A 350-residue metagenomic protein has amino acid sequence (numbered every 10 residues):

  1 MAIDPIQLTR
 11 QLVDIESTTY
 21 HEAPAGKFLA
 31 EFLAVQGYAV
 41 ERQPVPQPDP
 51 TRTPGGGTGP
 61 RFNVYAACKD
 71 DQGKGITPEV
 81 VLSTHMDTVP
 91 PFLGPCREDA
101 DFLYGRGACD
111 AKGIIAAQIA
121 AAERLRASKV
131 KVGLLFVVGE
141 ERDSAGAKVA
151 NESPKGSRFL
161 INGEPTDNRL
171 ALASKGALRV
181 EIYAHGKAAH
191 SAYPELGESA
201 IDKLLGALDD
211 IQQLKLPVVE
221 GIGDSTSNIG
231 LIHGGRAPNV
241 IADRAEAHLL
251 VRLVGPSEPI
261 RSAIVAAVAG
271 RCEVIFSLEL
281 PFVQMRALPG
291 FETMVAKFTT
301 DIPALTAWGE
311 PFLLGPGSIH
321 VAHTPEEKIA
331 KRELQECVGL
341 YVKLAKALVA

Functional and structural regions predicted by a protein language model:
M1-Y104, L313: Acidic/His- and Gly-rich active-site-bordering loop/insert found across diverse amide/peptide-bond hydrolases
G59, S144, F298-T299: Structural motif corresponding to alpha-helix initiation and N-cap regions
E79-V81, L103, R158-N162, R179-E181 (+1 more regions): Short glycine-aspartate micro-motif
L82, D99-D143, I182-A184, P194-L214 (+2 more regions): Alpha-helical metal-binding/catalytic segments enriched in His/Glu/Asp
A111-R179, V219-E220: Acidic/histidine-rich catalytic neighborhood of metal-dependent amide-processing enzymes
P165, L172, R179-A350: Metal-dependent amide/peptide-bond hydrolase catalytic core, centered on the "pita-bread" metallohydrolase fold
